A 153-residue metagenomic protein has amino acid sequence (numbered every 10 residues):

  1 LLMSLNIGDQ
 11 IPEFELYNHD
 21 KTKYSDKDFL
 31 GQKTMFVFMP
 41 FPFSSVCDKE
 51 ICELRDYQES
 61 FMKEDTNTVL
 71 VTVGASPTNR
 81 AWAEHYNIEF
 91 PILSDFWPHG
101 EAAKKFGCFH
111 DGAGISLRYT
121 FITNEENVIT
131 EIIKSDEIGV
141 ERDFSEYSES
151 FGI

Functional and structural regions predicted by a protein language model:
L2-I153: Chalcogenol-based redox active-site neighborhoods
